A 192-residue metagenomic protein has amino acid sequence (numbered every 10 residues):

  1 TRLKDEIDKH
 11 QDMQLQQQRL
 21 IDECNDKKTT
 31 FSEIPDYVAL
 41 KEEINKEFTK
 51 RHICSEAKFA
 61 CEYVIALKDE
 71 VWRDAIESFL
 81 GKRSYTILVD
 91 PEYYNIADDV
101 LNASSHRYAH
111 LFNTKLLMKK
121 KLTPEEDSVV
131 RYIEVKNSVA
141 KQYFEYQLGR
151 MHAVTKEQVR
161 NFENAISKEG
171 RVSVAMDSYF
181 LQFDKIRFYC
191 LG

Functional and structural regions predicted by a protein language model:
T1-K46: Extended, EK/Q-rich alpha-helical coiled-coil segments that serve as long dimerization/scaffolding arms in large
T29-G192: Hinge-like oligomerization/junction regions that interrupt long coiled-coil arms in large cytoskeletal
